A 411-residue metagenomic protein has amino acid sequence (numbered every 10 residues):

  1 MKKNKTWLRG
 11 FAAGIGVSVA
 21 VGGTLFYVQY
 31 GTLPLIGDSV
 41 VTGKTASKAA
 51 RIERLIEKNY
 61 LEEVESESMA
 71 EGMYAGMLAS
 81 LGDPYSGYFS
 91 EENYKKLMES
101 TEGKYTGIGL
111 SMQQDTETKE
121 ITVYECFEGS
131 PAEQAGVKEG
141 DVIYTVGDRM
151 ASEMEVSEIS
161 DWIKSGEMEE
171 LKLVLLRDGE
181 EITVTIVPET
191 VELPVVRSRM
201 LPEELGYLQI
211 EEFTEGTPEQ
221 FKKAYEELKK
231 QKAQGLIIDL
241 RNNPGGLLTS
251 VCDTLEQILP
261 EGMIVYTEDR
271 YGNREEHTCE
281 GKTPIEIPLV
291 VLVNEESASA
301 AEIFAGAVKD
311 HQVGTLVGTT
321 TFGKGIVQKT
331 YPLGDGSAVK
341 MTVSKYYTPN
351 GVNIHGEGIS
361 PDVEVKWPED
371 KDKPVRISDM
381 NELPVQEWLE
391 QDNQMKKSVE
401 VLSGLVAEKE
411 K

Functional and structural regions predicted by a protein language model:
M1-Q114, T145-V146, A151-M200, E212 (+6 more regions): Intrinsically disordered, Ser/Thr/Pro/Gly-rich linkers and terminal tails that flank and connect PDZ domains
D115, D269-Y271, L333, T348: Acidic surface patches and DE-rich sequence motifs
E120-F127, E382: Short, structured beta-strand/loop micro-motifs enriched in basic residues and often containing a Trp
T122-E125, E133-E139, G147-M150, S157-Y331: Cleft-lining beta-strand/loop regions that shape enzyme active-site pockets
G140-V142, S337: Structural motif
Y144-T145, K340: Hydrophobic beta-strand signal
Q328-L333, V339-P374: Conserved P-loop NTPase
